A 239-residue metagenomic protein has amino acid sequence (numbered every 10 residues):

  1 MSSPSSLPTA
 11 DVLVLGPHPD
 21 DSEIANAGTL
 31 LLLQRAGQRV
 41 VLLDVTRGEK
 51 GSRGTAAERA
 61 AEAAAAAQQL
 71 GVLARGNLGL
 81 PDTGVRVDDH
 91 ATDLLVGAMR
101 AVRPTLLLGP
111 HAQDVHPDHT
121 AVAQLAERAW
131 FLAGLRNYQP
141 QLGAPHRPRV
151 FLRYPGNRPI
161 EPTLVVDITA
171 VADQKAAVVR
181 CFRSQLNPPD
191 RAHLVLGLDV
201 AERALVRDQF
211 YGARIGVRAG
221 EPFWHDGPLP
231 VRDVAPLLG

Functional and structural regions predicted by a protein language model:
M1-L15, V87-G239: Metal-dependent de-N-acetylase/amidase catalytic core
M1-V102, W224, V234-G239: Active-site rim/loop-helix segments in enzyme catalytic domains that contact anionic ligands
